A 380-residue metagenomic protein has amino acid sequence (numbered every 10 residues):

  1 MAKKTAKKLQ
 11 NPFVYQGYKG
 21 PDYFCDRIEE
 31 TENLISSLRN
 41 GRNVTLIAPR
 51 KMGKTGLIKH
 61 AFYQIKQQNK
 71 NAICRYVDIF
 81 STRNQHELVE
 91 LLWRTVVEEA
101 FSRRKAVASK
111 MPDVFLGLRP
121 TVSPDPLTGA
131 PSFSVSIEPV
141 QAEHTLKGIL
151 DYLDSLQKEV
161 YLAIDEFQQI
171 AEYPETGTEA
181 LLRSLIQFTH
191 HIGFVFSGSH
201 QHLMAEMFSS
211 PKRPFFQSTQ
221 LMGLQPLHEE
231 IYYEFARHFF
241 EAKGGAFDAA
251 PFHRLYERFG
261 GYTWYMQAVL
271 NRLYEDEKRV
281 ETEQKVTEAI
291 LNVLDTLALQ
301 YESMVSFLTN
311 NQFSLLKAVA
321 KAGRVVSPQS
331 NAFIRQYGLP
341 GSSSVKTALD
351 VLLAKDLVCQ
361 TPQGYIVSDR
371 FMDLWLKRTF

Functional and structural regions predicted by a protein language model:
M1-V44, P49, Q67-K70, C359: A short, basic N-terminal segment
A48-M52, G56-Y161, S343: P-loop NTPase nucleotide-binding core
S132-H200, S209: Conserved Walker B catalytic segment
E206-E257, R279-V280: Helix-loop-helix "sensor" segment of P-loop NTPases
G261, Q267-P340: Winged-helix-like regulatory helical subdomains adjacent to P-loop NTPase cores
Y337-K355: Short amphipathic alpha-helical interaction segments
L353-Q363: A short, conserved structural fragment
F371-F380: Short, amphipathic alpha-helical interaction segments positioned at domain boundaries
